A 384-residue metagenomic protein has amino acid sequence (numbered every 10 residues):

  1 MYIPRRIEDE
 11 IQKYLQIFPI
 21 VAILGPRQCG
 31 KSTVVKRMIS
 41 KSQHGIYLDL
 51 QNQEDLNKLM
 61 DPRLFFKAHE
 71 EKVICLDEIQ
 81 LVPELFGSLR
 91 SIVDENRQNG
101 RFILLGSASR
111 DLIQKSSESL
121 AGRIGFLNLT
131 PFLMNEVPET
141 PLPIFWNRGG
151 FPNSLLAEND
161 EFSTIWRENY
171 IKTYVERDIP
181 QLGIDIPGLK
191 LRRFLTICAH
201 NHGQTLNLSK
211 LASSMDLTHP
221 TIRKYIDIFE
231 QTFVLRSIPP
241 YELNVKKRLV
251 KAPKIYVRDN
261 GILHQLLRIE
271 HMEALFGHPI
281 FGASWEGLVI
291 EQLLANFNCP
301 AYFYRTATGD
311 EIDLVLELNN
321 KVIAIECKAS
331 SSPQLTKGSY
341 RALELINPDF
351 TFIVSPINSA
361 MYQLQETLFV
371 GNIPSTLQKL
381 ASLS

Functional and structural regions predicted by a protein language model:
M1-Q12: N-terminal pre-Walker A segment at the start of P-loop NTPase domains
I23: Hydrophobic anchor at the beta1->P-loop junction of P-loop NTPases
K31: Conserved lysine of the Walker
V34, M38: Hydrophobic positions on the alpha1 helix immediately C-terminal to the Walker A/P-loop
F86-R110, E118: Conserved catalytic/switch belt of AAA+ P-loop NTPases
R110-G125, P141: Short regulatory helix/loop adjacent to the ATP-binding pocket of P-loop NTPases
D160-N320: Accessory nucleic acid-recognition modules appended to NTPase machines
S359-S384: Domain-level recognition of nuclease-like catalytic cores that cleave nucleotide substrates
